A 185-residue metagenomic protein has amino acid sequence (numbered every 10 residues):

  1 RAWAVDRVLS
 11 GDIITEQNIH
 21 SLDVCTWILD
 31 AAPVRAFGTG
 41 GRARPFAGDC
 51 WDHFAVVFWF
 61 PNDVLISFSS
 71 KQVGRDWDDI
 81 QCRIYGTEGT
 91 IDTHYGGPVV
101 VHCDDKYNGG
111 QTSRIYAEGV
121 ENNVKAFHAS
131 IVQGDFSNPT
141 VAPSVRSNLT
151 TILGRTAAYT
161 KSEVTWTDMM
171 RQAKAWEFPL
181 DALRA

Functional and structural regions predicted by a protein language model:
R1-G48, V56, Q81, T90 (+1 more regions): Predominantly a Rossmann-like dinucleotide-binding segment in NAD(P)-dependent oxidoreductases
R1-W3, C103-N108, H128-Q133: Substrate-binding rim/cap in mid-to-C-terminal beta-strand-loop elements of soluble/periplasmic
R7-T15, G40-P45, S70-K71, G110-Y116 (+1 more regions): Active-site rim elements
Q17-N18, D49, W77, V120 (+2 more regions): Active-site-proximal structural scaffolding
L22-T26, V57, V124-V132, V145: Non-transmembrane alpha-helical segments in soluble domains of secreted/periplasmic/extracellular proteins
P45-C50, F54, F60-N122, D168: NAD(P)-dinucleotide binding in Rossmann-like oxidoreductases
A47-D49, S130-A185: C-terminal helix-rich "cap/oligomerization" subdomain common to oxidoreductases
I66, E121-A129, I152: Feature representing long, continuous alpha-helical segments
